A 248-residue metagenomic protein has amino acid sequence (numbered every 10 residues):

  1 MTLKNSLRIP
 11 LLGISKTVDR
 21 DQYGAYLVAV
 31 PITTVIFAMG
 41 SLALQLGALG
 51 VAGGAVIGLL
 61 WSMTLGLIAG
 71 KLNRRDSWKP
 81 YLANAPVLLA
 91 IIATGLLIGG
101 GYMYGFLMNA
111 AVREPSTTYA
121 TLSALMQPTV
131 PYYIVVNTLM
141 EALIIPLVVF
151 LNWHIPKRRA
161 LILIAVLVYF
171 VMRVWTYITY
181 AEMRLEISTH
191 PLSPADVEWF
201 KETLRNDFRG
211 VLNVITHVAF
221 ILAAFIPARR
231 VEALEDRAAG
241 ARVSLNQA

Functional and structural regions predicted by a protein language model:
T2-D21, T34-V56, L60-L139, S188-T203: Interfacial loop at the N-terminal end of multi-pass membrane proteins
K79-G95, L143, L147-V171: Interfacial segments of alpha-helical transmembrane regions
G95-G99, F170-V174, F208-V211: Hydrophobic alpha-helical transmembrane segments of multi-pass membrane proteins
L107-A110, L151-H154, T179-E182, E186-T189 (+1 more regions): Juxtamembrane transmembrane-helix termini
Y132-A142, K201-I221: Hydrophobic alpha-helical transmembrane segments
E141-P156, I215-E235: Transmembrane alpha-helical segments in integral membrane proteins
I164-S188, L245-A248: Hydrophobic alpha-helical transmembrane segments of integral membrane proteins
A233-A248: Short, highly charged, low-complexity non-transmembrane loops/tails of multi-pass membrane proteins
